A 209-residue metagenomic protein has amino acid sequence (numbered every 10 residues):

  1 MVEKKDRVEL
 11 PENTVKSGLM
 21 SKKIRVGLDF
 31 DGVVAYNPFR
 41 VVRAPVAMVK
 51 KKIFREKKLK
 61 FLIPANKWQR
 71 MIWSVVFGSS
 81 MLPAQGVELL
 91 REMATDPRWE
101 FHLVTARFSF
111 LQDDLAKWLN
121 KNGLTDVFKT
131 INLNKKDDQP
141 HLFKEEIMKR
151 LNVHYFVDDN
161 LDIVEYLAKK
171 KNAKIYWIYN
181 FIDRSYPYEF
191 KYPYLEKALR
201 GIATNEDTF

Functional and structural regions predicted by a protein language model:
E3-F77: Active-site neighborhood of HAD-like aspartate-dependent phosphohydrolases
V34-P38, F110-D114, V164-Y166, D183-P187: Short catalytic/ligand-binding loop motif for oxyanion handling, primarily in non-cytosolic enzymes, centered on
V34-Y36, S80, N132-K136, Y179: A generic "structured core" feature
W73-H102, S109-A116: Short, acidic loop-to-helix structural element flanking the phosphoryl-transfer center in phosphate-processing enzymes
L103-T105, W177: Structural beta-sheet core signal
S109-H154: Substrate-recognition "cap/lid" segment bordering the active-site pocket of phosphatases
N134, E189-A203: Short acidic-hydrophobic, aromatic-tinged amphipathic segments that line or gate anion-handling sites
V153-L195: Acidic, Mg2+-coordinating phosphoryl-transfer loop and its flanking beta/alpha structural elements, shared across
